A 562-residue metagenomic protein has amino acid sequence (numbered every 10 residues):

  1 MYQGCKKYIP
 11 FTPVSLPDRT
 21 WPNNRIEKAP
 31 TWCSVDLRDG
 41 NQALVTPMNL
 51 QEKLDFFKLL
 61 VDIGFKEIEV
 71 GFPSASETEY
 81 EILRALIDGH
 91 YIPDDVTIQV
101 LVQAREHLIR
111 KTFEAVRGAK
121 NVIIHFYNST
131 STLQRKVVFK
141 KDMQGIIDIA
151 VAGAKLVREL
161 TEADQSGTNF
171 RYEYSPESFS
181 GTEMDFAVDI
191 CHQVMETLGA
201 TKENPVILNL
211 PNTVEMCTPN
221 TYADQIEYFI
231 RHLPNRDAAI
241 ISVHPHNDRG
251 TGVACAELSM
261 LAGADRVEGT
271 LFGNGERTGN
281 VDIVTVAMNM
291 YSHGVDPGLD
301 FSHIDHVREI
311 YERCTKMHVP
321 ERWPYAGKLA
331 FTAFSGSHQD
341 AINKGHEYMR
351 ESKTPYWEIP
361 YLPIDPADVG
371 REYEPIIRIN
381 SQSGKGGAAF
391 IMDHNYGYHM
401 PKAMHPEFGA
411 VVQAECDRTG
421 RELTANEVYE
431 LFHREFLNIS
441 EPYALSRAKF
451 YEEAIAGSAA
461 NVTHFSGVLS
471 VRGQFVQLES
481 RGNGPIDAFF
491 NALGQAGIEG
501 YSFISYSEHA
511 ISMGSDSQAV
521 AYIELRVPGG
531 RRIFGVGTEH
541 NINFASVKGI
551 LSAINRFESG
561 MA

Functional and structural regions predicted by a protein language model:
M1-D36, G294-E479, S515-Q518: A mid-to-C-terminal "edge-of-domain" accessory segment
M1-E106, R371, P375-I379, S383 (+1 more regions): N-terminal capping/small domains of soluble enzymes
Q3, Y8, W32, T46-E67 (+4 more regions): Alpha/beta enzyme core
D39, A43, S74-E77, S131-L133 (+5 more regions): Short, small-residue-enriched loops and turns at beta-alpha junctions that line or gate enzyme active sites
D95, Q134-R135, L210-N212, I240 (+5 more regions): Short beta-alpha connecting loops at secondary-structure transitions that line or flank enzyme active sites
V214-E351: Catalytic alpha/beta core domains of metabolic enzymes, predominantly
F465-L469, I511-F534: Positively charged, aromatic-enriched nucleic acid-contacting surfaces
R531-F534, T538-A562: Mixed-charge, glycine-accented linear interaction segment located at domain edges/termini
